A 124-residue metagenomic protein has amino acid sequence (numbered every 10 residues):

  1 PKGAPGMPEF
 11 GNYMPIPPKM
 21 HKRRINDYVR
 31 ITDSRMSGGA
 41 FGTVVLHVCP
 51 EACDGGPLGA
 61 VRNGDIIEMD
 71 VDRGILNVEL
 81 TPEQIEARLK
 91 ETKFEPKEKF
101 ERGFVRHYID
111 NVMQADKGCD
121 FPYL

Functional and structural regions predicted by a protein language model:
P1-L124: Feature captures the catalytic cores and cofactor-binding loops of soluble hydro-lyases/lyases that act on carboxylate
